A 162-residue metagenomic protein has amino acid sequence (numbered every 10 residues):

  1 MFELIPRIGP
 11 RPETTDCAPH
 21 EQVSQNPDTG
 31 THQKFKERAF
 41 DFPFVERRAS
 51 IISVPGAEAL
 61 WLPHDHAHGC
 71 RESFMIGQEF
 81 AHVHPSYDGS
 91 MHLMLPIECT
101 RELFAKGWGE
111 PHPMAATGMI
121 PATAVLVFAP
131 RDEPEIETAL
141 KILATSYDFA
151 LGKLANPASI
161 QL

Functional and structural regions predicted by a protein language model:
M1-L162: Charge-dense, helix-prone N-terminal extensions
